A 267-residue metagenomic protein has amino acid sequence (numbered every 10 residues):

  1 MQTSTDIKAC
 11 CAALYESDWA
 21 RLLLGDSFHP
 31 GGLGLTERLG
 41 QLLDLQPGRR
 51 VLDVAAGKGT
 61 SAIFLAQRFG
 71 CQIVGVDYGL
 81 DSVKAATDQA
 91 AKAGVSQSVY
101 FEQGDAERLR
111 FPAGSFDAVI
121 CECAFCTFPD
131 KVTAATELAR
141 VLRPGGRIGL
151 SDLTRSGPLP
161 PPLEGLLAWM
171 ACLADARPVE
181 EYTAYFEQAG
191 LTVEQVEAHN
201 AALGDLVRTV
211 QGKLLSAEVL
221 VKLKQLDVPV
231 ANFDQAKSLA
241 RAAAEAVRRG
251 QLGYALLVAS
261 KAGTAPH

Functional and structural regions predicted by a protein language model:
W19, L153-L173: Short, glycine-/aromatic-enriched active-site segment of Class I SAM-dependent methyltransferases
H29-P47: Conserved alpha-helix/loop element of class I SAM-dependent methyltransferases that forms part of the SAM/SAH-binding
L52, K58-R108: Class I SAM-dependent methyltransferase SAM/SAH-binding core
E107-A118: A short acidic, Gly/Pro-enriched loop at the edge of an enzyme's catalytic core that lines a small-molecule cofactor
A118-D130: A short SAM/SAH-binding and catalytic strip from SAM-dependent methyltransferases
V132-R147: A short glycine-rich, Lys/Arg-flanked "PGG" loop and its adjoining helix->strand segment in the class I
D175-G190: Short alpha-helix
E197-H267: Conserved Class I S-adenosyl-L-methionine
